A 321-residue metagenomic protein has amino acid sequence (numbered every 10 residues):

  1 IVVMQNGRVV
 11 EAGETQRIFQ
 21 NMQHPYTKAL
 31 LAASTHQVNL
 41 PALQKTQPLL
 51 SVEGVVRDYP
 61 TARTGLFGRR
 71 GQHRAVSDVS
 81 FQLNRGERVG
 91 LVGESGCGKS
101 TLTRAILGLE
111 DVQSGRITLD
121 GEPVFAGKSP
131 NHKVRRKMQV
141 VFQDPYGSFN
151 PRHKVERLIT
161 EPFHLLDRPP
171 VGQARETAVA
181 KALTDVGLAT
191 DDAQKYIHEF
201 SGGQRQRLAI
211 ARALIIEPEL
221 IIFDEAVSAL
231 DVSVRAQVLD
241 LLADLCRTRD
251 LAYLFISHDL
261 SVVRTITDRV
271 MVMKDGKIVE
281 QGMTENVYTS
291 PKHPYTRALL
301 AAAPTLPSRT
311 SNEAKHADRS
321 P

Functional and structural regions predicted by a protein language model:
Q16-M22, R63-R70, V124-Q139, H153 (+4 more regions): ABC ATPase NBD coupling module
L107: Helix-to-loop junction immediately C-terminal to a conserved catalytic motif
Q173-D191, A301: Conserved ABC ATPase "signature" region
Y196-F200, Q204: Conserved ABC ATPase signature
I210, I222: Hydrophobic anchor residue at the start of the ABC signature
E217: Conserved catalytic motifs of ABC-family nucleotide-binding domains
